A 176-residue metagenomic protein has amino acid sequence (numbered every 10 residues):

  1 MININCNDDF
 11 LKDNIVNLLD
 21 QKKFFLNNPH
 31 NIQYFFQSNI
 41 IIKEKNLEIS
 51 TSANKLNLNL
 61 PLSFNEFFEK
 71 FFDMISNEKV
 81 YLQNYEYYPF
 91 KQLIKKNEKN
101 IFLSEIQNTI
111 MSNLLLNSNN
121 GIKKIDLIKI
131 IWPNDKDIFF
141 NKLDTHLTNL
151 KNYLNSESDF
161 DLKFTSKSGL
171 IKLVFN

Functional and structural regions predicted by a protein language model:
M1-N31: Short, charged N-terminal beta->alpha structural module
F24-N46: Short acidic low-complexity segments
N39, K43-Q83: Basic, amphipathic DNA-recognition helix from helix-turn-helix-like DNA-binding domains
S76-P89, K95-K96, I101-L103, T145-N176: DNA-binding patch around the recognition helix
K99-I131, L150: Short amphipathic alpha-helical recognition elements used for nucleic-acid or partner binding across transcription
P133-K142: Short, positively charged loop/turn segments that connect secondary-structure elements
